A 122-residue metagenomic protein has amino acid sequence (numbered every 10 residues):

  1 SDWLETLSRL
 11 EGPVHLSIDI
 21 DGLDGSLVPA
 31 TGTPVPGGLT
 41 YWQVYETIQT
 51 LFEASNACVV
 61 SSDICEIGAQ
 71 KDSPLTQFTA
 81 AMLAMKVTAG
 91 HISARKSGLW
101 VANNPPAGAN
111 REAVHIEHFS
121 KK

Functional and structural regions predicted by a protein language model:
S1-K122: Catalytic cores of soluble, metal-dependent hydrolases
